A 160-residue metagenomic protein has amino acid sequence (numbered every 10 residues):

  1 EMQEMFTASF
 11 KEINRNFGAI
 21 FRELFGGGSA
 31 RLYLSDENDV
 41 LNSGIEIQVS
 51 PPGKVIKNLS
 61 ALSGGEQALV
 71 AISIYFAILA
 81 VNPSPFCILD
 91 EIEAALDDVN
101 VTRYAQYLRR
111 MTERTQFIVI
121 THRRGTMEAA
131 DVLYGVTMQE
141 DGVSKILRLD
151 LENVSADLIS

Functional and structural regions predicted by a protein language model:
E1-S160: Terminal ABC-like ATPase head and other globular end-domains that cap long coiled-coil arms in SMC/Rad50/SbcC-family
